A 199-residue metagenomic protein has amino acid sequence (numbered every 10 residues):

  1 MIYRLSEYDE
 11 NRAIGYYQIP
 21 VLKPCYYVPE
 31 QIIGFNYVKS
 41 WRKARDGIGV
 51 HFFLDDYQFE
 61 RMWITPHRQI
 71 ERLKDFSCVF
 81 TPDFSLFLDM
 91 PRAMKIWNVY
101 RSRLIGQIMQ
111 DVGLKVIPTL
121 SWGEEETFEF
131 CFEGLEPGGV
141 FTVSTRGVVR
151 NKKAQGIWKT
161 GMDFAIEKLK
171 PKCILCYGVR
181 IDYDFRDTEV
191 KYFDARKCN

Functional and structural regions predicted by a protein language model:
M1-C25, D187-N199: C-terminal accessory extensions appended to soluble enzyme cores
P24-W41: N-terminal accessory interaction module
K39-R45, G49, L54, M62-N199: Eukaryote-skewed repeat-based solenoidal scaffolds used as protein-protein interaction platforms, primarily
